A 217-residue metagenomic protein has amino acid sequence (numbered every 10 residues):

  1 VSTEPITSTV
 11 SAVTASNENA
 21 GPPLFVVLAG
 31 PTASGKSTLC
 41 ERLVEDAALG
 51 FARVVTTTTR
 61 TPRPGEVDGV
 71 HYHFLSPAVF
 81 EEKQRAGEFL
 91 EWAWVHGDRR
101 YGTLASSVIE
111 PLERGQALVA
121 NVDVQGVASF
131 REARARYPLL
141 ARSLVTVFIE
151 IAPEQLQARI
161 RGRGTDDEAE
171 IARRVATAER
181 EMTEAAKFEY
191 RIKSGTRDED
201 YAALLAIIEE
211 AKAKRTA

Functional and structural regions predicted by a protein language model:
S2-E4, V13-N17, A158, G164-D166 (+1 more regions): NTP-dependent small-molecule kinase module
L28: Hydrophobic anchor at the beta1->P-loop junction of P-loop NTPases
P31: P-loop (Walker A) phosphate-binding loop of NTP-binding proteins
S34: ATP-binding Walker
S37: Walker A/P-loop
E45-R53: Post-Walker A helix-loop "phosphate-sensing" segment adjacent to the P-loop in P-loop NTPases
T58-V124: ATP-dependent small-molecule kinase phosphotransfer cores that center on conserved nucleotide phosphate-binding segments
L118-V124, L139-G162: Conserved phosphate-donor/acceptor-positioning beta-strand/loop module used by diverse small-molecule
